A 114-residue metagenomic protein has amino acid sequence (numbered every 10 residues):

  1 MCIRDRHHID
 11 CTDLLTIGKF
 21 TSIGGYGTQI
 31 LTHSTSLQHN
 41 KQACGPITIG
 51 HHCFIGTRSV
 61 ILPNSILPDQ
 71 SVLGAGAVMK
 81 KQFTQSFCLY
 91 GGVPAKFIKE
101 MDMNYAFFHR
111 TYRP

Functional and structural regions predicted by a protein language model:
R4-S65, V93, M101-D102: Flexible, glycine/small-residue-enriched loop-and-beta-strand segment within the central core of proteins
S22, F54, V72-L73, V78 (+1 more regions): Short-chain dehydrogenase/reductase
V60, V78, K96: Short, electropositive, low-hydrophobicity segments enriched in small/polar residues
S65-I66, A77, F83: Short beta-to-alpha loop/turn elements within the nucleotide-binding domains of ABC transporters
P68-S71, Q85-F87: Conserved catalytic segment of ABC-fold P-loop ATPases
F83-H109: Conserved beta-strand-loop-alpha-helix hinge in the C-terminal portion of ABC ATPase nucleotide-binding domains
T111-P114: Leloir-type glycosyltransferase catalytic cores
